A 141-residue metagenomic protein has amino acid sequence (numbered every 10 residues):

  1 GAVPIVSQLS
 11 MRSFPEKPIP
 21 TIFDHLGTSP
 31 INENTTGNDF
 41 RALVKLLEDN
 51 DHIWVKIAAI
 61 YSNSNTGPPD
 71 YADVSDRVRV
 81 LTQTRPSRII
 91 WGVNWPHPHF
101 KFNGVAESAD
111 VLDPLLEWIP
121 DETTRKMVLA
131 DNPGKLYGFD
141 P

Functional and structural regions predicted by a protein language model:
G1-W91: Catalytic pocket-lining loop regions of alpha/beta-barrel enzymes, especially the amidohydrolase/enolase/GH5 lineages
H25, V55, N94, R125 (+1 more regions): Divalent metal-coordination and catalytic microenvironments
T28-P30, P96, D140: Residue-level detector of flexible, active-site-proximal loop/helix-junction positions within diverse enzyme catalytic
A58-S62, W95-P98, P114: Short, local alpha-helical segments
V80-I90, H99-P141: Mid-to-C-terminal alpha-helical segments outside catalytic/metal-binding sites
